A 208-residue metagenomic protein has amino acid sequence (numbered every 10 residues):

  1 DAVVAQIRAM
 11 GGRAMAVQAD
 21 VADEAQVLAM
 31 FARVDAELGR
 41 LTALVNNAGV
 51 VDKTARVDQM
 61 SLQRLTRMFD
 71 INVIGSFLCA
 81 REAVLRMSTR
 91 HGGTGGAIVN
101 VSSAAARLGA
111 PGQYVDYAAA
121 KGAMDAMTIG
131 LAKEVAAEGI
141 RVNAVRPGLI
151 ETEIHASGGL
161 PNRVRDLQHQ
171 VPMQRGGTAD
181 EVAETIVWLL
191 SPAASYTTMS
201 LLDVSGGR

Functional and structural regions predicted by a protein language model:
Q18-A29, L62, E181: The beta1-alpha1 cofactor-binding region of Rossmann-like NAD(H)/NADP(H)-dependent oxidoreductases
L28, V51-T66, L85, T89-G92 (+2 more regions): Conserved mid-core segment of classical short-chain dehydrogenase/reductases
T42, D58-F77, V99, M124 (+1 more regions): Catalytic Tyr-X3-Lys loop
V51-T54, L108, V187, T198-R208: Short C-terminal tail/terminal secondary-structure segment of NAD(P)H-dependent dehydrogenase/reductase domains
A80, A120: Active-site helix of classical SDR
L85, K133-A137, S195: Alpha-helical segment proximal to the catalytic Tyr-Lys
S103: Residue(s) in the substrate-gating loop at a strand-loop-helix junction that position the organic substrate next
R175-V204: C-terminal substrate-recognition "lid" of short-chain dehydrogenase/reductases
